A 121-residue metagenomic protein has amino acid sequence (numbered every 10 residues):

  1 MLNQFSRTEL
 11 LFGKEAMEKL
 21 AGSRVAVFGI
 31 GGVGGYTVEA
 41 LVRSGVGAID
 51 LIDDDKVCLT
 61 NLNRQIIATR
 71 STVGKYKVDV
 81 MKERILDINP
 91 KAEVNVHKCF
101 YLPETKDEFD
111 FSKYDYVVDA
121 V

Functional and structural regions predicted by a protein language model:
M1-V25: N-terminal charged helix/coil linker that caps or initiates catalytic domains
V27-G29, I52: Conserved N-terminal Rossmann-fold NAD(P)-binding element of oxidoreductases
V33-G34: Hydrophobic/small residue at the entry helix of a nucleotide-binding pocket
V46-N89: Glycine-rich phosphate-binding loop and adjoining beta1-alpha1-beta2 segment of Rossmann-like nucleotide-binding folds
E93-Y101: Conserved SAM-binding strand-loop segment of SAM-dependent methyltransferases
E104-K113: Short amphipathic alpha-helix with an adjacent loop that forms part of the alpha/beta core around
